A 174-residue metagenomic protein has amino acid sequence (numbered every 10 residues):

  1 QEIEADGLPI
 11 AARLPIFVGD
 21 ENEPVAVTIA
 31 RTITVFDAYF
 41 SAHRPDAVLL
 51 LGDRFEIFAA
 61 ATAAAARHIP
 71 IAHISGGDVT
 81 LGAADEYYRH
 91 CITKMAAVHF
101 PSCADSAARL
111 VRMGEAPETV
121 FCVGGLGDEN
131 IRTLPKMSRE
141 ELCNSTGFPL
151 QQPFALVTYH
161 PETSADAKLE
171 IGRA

Functional and structural regions predicted by a protein language model:
Q1, A96-K168: A nucleotide-sugar donor-handling region in carbohydrate enzymes
Q1-P24: Conserved N-terminal ligand/cofactor-binding loop architecture of enzyme catalytic domains
G7, H73-G76, Y159-P161: Short, small-residue-rich loop/turn micro-motifs
R13, C91, N130: Conserved beta-strand positions that form and line the central face of beta-propeller blades
I16-P117: Active-site and donor-binding regions of nucleotide-sugar-utilizing enzymes
A174: Conserved small/polar residues in nucleotide/adenosyl-binding loops
